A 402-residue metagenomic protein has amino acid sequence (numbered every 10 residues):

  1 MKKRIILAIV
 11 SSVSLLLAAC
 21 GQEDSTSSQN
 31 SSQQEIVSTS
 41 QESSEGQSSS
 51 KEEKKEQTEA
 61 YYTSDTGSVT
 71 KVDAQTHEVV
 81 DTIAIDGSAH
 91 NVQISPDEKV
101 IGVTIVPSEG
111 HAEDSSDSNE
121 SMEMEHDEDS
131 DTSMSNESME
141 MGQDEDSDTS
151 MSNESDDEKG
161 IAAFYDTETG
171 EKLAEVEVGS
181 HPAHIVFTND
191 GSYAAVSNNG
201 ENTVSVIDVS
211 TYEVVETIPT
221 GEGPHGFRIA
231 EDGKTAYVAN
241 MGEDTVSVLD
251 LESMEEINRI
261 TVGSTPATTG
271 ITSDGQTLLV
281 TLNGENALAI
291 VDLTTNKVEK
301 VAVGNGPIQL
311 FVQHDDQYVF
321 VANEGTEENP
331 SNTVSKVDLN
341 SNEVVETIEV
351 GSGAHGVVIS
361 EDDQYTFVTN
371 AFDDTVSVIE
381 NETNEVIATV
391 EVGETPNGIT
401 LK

Functional and structural regions predicted by a protein language model:
R4-S12, L16, G21-K402: Predominantly soluble domains enriched in secretory-pathway, periplasmic, or organellar proteins
